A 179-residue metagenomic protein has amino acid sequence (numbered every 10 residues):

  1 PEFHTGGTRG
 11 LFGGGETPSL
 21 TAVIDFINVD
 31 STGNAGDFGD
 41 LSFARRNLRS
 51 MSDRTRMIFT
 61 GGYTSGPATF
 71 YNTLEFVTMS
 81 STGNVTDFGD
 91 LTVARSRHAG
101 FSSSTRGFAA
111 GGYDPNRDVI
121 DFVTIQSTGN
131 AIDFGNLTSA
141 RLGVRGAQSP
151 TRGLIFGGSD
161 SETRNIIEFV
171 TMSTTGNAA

Functional and structural regions predicted by a protein language model:
P1-A179: Polar, enzyme-active/binding microenvironments
